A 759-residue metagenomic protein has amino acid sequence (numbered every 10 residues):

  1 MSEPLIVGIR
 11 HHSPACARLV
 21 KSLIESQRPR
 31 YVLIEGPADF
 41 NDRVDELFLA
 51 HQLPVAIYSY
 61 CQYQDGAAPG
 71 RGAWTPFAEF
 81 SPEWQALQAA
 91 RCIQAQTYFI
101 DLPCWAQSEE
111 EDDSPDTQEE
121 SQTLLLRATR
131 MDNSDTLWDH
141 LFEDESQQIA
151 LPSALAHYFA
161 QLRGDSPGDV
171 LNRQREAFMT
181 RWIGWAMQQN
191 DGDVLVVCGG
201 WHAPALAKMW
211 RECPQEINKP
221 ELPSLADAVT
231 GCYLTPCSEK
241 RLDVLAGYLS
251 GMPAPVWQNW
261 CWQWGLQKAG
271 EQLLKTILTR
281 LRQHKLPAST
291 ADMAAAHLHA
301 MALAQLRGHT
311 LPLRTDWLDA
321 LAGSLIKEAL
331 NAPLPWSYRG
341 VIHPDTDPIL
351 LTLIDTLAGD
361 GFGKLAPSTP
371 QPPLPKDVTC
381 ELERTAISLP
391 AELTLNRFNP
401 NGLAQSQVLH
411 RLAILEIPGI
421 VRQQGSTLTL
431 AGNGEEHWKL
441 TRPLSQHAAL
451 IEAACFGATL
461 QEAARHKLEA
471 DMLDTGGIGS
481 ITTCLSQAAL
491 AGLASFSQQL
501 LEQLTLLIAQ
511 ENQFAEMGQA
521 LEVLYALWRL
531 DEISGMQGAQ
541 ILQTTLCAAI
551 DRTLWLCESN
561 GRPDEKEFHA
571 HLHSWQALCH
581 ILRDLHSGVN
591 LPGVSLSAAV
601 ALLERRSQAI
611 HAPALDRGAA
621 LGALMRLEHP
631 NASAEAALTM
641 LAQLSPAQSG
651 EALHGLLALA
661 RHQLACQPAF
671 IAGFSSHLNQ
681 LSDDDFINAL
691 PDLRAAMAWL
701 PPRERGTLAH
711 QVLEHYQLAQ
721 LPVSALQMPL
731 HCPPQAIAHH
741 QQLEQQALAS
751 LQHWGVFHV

Functional and structural regions predicted by a protein language model:
M1-V759: Compositional signal for N-terminal targeting/processing segments
